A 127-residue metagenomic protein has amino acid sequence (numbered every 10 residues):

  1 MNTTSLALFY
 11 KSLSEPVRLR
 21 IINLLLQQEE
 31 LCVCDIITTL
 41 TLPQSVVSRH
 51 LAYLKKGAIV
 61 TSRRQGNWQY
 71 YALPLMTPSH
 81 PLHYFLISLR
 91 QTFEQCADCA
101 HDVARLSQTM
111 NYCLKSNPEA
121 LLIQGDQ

Functional and structural regions predicted by a protein language model:
T4-S45, W68-T77: N-terminal helix-turn-helix DNA-binding core of bacterial DNA-binding proteins
T38, K55-K56: Alpha-helical residues within the helix-turn-helix
K56-Q65, A72-P74: Beta-hairpin "wing" of winged helix-turn-helix
P78-Q127: Amphipathic alpha-helical dimerization/coiled-coil segments that flank or bridge DNA-binding/regulatory modules
